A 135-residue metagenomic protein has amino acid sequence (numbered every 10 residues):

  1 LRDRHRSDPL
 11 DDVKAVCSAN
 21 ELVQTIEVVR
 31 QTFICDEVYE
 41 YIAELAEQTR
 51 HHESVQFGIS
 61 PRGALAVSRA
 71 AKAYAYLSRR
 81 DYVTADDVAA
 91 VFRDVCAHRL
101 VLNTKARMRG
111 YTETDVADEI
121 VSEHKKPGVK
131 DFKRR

Functional and structural regions predicted by a protein language model:
L1-E44: Conserved AAA+ ATPase core "coupling" helix
H5, F33, A46-E53, A75: Alpha-helix capping/termination and helix-coil
H51-R135: C-terminal engagement/docking regions of AAA+ P-loop ATPases
